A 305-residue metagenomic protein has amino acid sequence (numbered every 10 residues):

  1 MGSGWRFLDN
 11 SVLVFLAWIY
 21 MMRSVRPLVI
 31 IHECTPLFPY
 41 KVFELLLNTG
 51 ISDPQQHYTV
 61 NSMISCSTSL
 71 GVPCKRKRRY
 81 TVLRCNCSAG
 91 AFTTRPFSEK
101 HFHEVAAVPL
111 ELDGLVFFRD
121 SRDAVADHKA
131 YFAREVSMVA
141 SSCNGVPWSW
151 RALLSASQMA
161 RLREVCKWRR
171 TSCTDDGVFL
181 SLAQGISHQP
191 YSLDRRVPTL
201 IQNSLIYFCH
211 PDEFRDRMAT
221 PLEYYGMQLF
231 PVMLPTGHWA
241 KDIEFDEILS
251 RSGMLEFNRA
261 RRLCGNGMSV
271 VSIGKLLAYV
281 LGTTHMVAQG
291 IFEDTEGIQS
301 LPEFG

Functional and structural regions predicted by a protein language model:
M1-G305: Conserved active-site and SAM-binding loop architecture of S-adenosyl-L-methionine-dependent nucleic-acid
